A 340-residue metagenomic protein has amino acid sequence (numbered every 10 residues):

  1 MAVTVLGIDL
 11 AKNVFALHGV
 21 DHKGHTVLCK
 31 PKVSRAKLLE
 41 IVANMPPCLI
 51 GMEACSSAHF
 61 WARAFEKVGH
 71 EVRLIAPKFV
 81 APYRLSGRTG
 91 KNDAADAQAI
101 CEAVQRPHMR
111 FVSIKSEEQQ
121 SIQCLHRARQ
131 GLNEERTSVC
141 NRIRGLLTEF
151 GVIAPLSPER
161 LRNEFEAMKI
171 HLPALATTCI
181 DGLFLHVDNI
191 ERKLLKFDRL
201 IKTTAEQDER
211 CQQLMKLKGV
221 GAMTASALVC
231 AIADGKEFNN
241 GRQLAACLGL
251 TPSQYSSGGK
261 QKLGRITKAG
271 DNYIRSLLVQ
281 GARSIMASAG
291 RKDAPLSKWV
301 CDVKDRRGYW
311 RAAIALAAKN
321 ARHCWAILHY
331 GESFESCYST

Functional and structural regions predicted by a protein language model:
M1-V3, L195-V220, L228-D234: Extended, structured, electrostatic nucleic-acid-contact surfaces
A2-V20, I100: Gly/Thr-rich phosphate-binding beta-strand-loop-beta motif of the actin/hexokinase/Hsp70
G24-C48: Nucleic-acid-processing active sites and adjacent nucleic-acid-binding tracks, predominantly divalent metal-dependent
C29, A36, Q213-K216, A222 (+1 more regions): Phosphate-backbone recognition surface of nucleic-acid-processing proteins
V42-R84: Conserved DEDDh/DEDDy metal-dependent 3′-5′ exonuclease domain
R73-S113, Q120-Q123, F165-K169, G258-A269 (+1 more regions): Short alpha-helix plus adjacent loop in nuclease-associated cores
R127-Q213: Glycine-rich, often acidic, oxyanion-interacting loops/wings at catalytic, nucleic-acid, or phospho-protein interfaces
G259, S297-T340: Low-complexity, acidic/Ser/Thr- and charged residue-rich accessory regions of DNA metabolism proteins
